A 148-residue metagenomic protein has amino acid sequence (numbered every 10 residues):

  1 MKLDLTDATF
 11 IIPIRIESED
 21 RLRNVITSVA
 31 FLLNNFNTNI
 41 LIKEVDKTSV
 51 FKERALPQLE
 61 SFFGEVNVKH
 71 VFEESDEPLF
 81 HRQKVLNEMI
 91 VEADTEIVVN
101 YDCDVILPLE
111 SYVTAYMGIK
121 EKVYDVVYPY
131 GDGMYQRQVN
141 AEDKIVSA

Functional and structural regions predicted by a protein language model:
M1-F31: N-proximal low-complexity "stem/linker" segments adjacent to membrane-targeting elements
R15-D20, K47-S49, D104-L107, G133-M134: Short acidic, S/G/P-rich loop/turn micro-motifs used as interaction or catalytic elements
L22-V29, K52-L56, Y112-V113: Well-ordered, non-membrane alpha-helical segments in soluble/globular domains
T27-F31, K84, E88, T114-A115: Alpha-helical elements of Rossmann-like donor-binding domains used by nucleotide-donor carbohydrate transfer enzymes
F31-E74: Acidic donor-binding segment of Leloir-type glycosyltransferases
D76-E92: Glycine-rich, basic loop-to-helix element that forms the pyrophosphate-binding segment of sugar-nucleotide handling
I90, P108-A148: Conserved catalytic core of nucleotide-sugar-dependent glycosyltransferases
E96-I106: Short beta-strand-to-loop acidic/aromatic patch adjacent to the donor-nucleotide binding site
